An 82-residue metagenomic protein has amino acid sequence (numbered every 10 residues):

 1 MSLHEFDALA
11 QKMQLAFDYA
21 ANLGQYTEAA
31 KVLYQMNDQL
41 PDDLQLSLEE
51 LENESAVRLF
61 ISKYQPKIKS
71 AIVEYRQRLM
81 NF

Functional and structural regions predicted by a protein language model:
M1-A30: Short terminal alpha-helical segments
M1-F6, L44-L51, F82: Extended non-catalytic scaffold regions that mediate assembly and binding in large macromolecular machines
D18, Q25, D42-Q45, K69 (+2 more regions): Charged/polar positions within long, soluble alpha-helices
L23-Q65: Acidic, low-complexity, intrinsically disordered interaction modules
E54-F82: Charged low-complexity stretches with an acidic bias
